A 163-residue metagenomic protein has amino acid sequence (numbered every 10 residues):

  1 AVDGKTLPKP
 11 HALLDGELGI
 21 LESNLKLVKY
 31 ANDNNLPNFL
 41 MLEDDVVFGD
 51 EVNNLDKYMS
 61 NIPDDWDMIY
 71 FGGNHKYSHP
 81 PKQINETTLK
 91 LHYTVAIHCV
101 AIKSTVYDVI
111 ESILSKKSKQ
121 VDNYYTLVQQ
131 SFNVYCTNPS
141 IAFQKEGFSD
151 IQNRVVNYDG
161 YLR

Functional and structural regions predicted by a protein language model:
A1-L42, V46-R163: An acidic/histidine-cluster motif and surrounding catalytic segment that typifies divalent-metal-assisted enzyme active
